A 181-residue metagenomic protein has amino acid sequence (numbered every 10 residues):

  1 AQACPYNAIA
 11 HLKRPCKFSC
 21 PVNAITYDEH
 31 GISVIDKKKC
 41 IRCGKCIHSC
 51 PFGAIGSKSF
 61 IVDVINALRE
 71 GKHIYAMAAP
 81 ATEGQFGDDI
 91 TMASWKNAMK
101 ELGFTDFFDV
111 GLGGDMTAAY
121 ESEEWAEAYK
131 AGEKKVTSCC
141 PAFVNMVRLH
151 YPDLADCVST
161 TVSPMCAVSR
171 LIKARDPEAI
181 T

Functional and structural regions predicted by a protein language model:
A1-I41, K45-I61: Iron-sulfur cluster-binding cysteine motifs and their immediate structural context in ferredoxin-like electron-transfer
S57-T181: Iron-sulfur-associated redox domains of electron-transfer enzymes in respiratory and anaerobic energy metabolism
